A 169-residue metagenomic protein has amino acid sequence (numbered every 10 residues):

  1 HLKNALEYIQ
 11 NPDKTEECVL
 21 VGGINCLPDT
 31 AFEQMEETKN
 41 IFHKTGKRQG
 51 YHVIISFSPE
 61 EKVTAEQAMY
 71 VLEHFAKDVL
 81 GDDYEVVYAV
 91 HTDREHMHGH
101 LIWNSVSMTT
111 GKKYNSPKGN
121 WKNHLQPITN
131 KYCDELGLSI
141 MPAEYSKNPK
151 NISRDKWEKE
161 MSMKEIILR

Functional and structural regions predicted by a protein language model:
H1-R169: N-terminal nicking endonuclease/strand-transfer module with a His-rich metal-binding environment and a catalytic Tyr
